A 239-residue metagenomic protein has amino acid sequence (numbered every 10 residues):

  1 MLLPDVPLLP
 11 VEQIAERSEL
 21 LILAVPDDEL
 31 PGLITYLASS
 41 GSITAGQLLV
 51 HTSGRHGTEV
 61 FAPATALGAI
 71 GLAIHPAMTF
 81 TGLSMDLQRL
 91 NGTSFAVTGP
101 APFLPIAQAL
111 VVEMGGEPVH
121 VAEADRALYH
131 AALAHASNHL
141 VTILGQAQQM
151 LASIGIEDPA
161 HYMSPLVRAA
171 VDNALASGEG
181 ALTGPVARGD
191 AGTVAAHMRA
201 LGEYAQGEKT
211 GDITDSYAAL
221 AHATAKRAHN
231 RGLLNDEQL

Functional and structural regions predicted by a protein language model:
M1-L3, A64-I70, M85-A176, A205-Q206 (+1 more regions): Internal alpha-helical scaffold of NAD(P)-dependent oxidoreductase catalytic cores
L2-L3, P7-M85: Rossmann-like NAD(P)(H) cofactor-binding subdomain of soluble oxidoreductases
S18, L30, G57-T58, L104-A107 (+6 more regions): A general structural signal for well-ordered alpha-helical segments in protein cores
S18, L90-S94, A181: Short, solvent-exposed beta-strand edge segments and adjacent coil->beta transition regions
I22, Q238-L239: C-terminal accessory extensions appended to soluble enzyme cores
S39-I43, A66, S153, E203 (+1 more regions): Secondary-structure boundary motif
R168-Q238: Interdomain hinge/lid region at the active-site interface of Rossmann-like NAD(P)-dependent oxidoreductases
